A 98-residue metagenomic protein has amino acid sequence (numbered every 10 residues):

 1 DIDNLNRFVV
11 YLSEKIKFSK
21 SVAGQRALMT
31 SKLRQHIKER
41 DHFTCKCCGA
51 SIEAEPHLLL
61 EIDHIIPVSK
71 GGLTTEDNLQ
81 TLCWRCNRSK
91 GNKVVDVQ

Functional and structural regions predicted by a protein language model:
D1-D3: Long, mid-chain structured domain cores
L5-G49: Short, charged surface segments at domain edges that flank catalytic/cofactor-binding sites
A50-L82, N92-V97: Histidine-centered nuclease catalytic patch
N87-R88: A recognition module on extended beta-rich or small alphabeta surfaces enriched in W/G with H and D/E
